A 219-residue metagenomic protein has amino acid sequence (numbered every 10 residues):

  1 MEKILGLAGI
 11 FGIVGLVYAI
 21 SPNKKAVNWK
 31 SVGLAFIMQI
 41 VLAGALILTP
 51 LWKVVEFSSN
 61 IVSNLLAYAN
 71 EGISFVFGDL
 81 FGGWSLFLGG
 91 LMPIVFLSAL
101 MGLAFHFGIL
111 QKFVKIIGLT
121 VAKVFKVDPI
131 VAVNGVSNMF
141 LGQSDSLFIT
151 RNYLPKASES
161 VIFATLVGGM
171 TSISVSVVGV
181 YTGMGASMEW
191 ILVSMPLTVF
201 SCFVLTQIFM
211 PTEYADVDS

Functional and structural regions predicted by a protein language model:
M1-I4, A26-K30, G78-L88, G185-S194: Interfacial loop-to-helix junctions that mark the boundaries of transmembrane helices in multi-pass membrane
M1-K53: Hydrophobic transmembrane alpha-helices of multi-pass small-molecule transporters
E2, I20, P155, V177-S219: Juxtamembrane and boundary regions of transmembrane helices in multi-pass small-molecule transporters and channels
G15-K24, F105-H106, L147-N152, T206: C-terminal ends of transmembrane helices
Q39, G108, G142: Residue-level signature of catalytic and energy-coupling elements of molecular machines, predominantly ATP/GTP-dependent
L48-N138: Membrane-embedded alpha-helical segments and adjacent helix-loop junctions characteristic of multi-pass solute
V124-T182: Alpha-helical membrane segments and immediately flanking helix-loop junctions that form or couple to the substrate/ion
